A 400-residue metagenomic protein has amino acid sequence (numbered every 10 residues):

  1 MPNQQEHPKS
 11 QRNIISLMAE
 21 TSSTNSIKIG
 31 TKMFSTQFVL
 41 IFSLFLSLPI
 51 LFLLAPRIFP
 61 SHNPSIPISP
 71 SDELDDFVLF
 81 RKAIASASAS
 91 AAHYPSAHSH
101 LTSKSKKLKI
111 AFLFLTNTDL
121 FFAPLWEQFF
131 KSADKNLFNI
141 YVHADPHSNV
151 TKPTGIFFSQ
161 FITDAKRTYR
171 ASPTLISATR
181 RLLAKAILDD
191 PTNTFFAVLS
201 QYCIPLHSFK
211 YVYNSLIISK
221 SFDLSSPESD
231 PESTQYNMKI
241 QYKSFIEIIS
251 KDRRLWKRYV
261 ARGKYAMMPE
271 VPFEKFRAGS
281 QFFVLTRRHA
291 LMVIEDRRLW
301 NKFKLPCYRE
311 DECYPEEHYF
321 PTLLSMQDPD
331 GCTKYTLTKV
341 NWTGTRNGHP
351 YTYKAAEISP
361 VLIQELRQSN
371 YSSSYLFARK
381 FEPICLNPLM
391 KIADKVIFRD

Functional and structural regions predicted by a protein language model:
P2-D400: ER/Golgi luminal nucleotide-sugar-dependent glycosyltransferases, focusing on the catalytic module
